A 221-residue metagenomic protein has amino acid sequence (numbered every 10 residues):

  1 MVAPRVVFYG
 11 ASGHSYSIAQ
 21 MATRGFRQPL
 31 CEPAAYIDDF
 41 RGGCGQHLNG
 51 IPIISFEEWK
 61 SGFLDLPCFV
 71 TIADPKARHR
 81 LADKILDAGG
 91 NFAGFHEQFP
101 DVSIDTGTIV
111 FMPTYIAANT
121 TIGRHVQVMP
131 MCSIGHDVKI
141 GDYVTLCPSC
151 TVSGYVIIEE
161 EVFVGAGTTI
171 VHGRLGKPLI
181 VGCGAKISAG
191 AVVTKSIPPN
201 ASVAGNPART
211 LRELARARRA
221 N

Functional and structural regions predicted by a protein language model:
M1-G62: Hydrophobic, well-ordered beta-alpha structural blocks that scaffold small-molecule cofactor pockets
P4, L66, C183: Nucleotide donor/acceptor-binding cores
F8-Y9, I37, T71, F111 (+1 more regions): Short hydrophobic segments within beta-strands
H14, A73-K76, R209: Short glycine-rich anion-binding loops that position phosphate/pyrophosphate groups of nucleotides and phosphorylated
A19-M21, R80-K84, I122-G123, P198-P199 (+1 more regions): Short amphipathic alpha-helical segments
R41-F99: Phosphate-bearing ligand-interacting subdomains that bind or position ATP/ADP/UDP/GDP/NAD(P) or nucleotide-linked
F95-A204, A208-L211: Structural signal for interior beta-strand "rungs" in well-ordered beta-sheet cores of soluble enzyme domains
R219-N221: C-terminal helix-to-coil terminal segments
